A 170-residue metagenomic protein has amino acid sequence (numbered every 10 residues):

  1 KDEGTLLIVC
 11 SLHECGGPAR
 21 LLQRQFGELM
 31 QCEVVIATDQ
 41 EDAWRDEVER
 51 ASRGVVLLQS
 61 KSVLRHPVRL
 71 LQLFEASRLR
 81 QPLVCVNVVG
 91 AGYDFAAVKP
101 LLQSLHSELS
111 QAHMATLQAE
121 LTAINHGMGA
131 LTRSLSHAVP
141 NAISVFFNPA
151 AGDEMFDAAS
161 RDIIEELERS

Functional and structural regions predicted by a protein language model:
K1-S62, P67-L70, F74-A96, N125 (+1 more regions): Conserved N-terminal substructure of TIR/SEFIR domains
A97-R133: Acidic, Ser/Thr-rich peripheral helices and adjacent loops at domain boundaries
E108, A112, A142, E166-S170: Surface-exposed polar/charged interaction patches
M128-F146: Alpha-helix-centered segments that form part of catalytic cores
